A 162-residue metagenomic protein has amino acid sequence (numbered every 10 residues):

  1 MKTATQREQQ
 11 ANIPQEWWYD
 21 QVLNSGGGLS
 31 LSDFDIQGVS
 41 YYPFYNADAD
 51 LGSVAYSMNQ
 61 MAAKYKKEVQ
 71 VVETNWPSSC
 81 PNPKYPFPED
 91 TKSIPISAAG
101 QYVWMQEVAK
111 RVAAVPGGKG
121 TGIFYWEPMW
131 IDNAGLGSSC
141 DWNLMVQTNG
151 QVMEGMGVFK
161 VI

Functional and structural regions predicted by a protein language model:
M1-F87: Noncatalytic carbohydrate-binding groove/subsite architecture in carbohydrate-active enzymes
Q60, S79-I162: Aromatic-rich peripheral "rim/lid" segments of glycoside hydrolase catalytic domains that contact and position glycan
